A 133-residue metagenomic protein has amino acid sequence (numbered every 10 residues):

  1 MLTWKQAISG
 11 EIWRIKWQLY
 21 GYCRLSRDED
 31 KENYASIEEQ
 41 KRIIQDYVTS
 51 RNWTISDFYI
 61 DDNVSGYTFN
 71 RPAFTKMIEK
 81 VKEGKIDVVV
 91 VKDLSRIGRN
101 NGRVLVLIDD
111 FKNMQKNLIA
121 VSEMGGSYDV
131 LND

Functional and structural regions predicted by a protein language model:
M1-D133: Short, structured surface patches at the beginning of a domain
